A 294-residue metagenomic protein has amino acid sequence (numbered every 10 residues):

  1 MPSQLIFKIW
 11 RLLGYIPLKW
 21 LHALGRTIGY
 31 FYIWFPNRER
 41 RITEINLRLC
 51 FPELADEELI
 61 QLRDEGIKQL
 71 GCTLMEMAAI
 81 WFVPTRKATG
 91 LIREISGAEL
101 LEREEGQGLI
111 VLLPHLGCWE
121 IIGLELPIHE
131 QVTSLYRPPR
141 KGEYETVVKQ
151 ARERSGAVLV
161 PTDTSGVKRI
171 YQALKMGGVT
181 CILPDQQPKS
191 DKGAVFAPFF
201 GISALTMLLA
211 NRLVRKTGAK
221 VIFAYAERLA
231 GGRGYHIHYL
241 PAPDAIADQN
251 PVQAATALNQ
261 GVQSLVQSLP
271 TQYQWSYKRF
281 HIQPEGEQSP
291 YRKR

Functional and structural regions predicted by a protein language model:
M1, P139-V147, L205-T206, A254: Short acidic-hydrophobic sequence patches enriched in Asp/Glu that either
M1-L113, C118, E145-K149, R154-G156: Membrane-anchoring hydrophobic helices of lipid-metabolizing enzymes
Q4-F7, L18-L24, I122-L126, E143-T146 (+2 more regions): Short amphipathic alpha-helical segments, especially helix-boundary/capping motifs
L18-W20, A79, I122, A224-A226 (+1 more regions): Intrinsically disordered, low-complexity boundary segments flanking structured domains
I28, F35, L54, I60-D64 (+4 more regions): Non-catalytic C-terminal accessory region of glycerolipid acyltransferases and related lyso-lipid remodeling enzymes
F35, I92, P114, R140 (+3 more regions): Residues that cap or flank secondary-structure elements
I45, L124, Q150, R212 (+1 more regions): Surface-exposed charge patches
Q107-T164, M176, K189-V195: Catalytic core of membrane glycerolipid acyltransferases/transacylases, capturing the structured, soluble-facing
